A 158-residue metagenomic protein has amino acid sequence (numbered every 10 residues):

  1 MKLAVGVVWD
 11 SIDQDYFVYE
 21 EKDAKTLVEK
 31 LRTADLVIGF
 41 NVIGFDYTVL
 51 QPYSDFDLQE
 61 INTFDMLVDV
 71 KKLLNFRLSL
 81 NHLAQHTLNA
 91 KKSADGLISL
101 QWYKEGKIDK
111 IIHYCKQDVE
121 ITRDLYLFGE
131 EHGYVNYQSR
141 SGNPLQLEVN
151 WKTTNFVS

Functional and structural regions predicted by a protein language model:
M1-I12: Acidic, metal-ligating active-site segments
I12-H82: Conserved DEDDh/DEDDy metal-dependent 3′-5′ exonuclease domain
V70-L73, T87, G129: Generic structural signal for hydrophobic core residues of well-folded globular domains
S79-S93: A polyampholytic, Gly/Pro-enriched intrinsically disordered region
N89-L147: Acidic, Mg2+-coordinating catalytic module of metal-dependent nucleases/exonucleases that use a two-metal-ion mechanism
G142-S158: Acidic catalytic cores of enzymes that act on phosphate-bearing nucleotides/polynucleotides
